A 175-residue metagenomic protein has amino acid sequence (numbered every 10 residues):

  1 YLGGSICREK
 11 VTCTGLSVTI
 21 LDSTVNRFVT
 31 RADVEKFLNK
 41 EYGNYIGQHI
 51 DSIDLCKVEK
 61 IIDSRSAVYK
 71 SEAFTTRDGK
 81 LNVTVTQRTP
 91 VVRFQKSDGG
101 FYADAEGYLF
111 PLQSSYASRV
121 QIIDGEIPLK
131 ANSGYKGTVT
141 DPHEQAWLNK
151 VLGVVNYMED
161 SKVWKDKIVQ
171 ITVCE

Functional and structural regions predicted by a protein language model:
Y1-D22, R27-D33, K40-H49, I53-E175: Charged, solvent-exposed interaction patches on well-folded alpha/beta domains that mediate macromolecular contacts
